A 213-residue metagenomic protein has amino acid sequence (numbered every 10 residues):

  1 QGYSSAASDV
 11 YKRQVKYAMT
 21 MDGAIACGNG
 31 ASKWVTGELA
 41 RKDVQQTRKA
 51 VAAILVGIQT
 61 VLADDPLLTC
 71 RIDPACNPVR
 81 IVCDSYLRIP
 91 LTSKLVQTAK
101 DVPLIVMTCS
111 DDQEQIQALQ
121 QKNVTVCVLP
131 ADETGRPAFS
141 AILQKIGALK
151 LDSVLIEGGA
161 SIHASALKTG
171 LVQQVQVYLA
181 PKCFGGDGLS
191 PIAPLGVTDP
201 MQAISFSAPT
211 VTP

Functional and structural regions predicted by a protein language model:
Q1-A7, Y11: Single conserved hydrophobic/aromatic residue that forms the stacking wall/gate of nucleotide- or nucleobase-binding
A6, Q14-P213: Enzymes that bind and transform nitrogen-containing heteroaromatic metabolites
